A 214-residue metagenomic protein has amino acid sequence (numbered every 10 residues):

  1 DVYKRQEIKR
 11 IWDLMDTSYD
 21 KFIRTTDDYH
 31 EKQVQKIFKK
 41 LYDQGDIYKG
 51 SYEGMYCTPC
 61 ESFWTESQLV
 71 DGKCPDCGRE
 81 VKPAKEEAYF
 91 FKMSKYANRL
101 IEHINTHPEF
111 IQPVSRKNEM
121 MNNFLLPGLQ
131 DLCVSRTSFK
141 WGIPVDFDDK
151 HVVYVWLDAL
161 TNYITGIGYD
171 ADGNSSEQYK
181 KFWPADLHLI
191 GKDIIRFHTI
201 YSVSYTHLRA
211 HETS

Functional and structural regions predicted by a protein language model:
D1-I111: N-terminal, positively charged nucleic-acid-binding surface of large information/translation enzymes
D1-Q6, T206-T213: Conserved small/polar residues in nucleotide/adenosyl-binding loops
R24, Y29-Q33, P59, P83-R209: Structured secondary-structure scaffolds
